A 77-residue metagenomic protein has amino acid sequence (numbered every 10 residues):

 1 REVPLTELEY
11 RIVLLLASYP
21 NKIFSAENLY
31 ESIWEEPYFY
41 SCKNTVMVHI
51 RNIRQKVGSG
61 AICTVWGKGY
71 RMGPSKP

Functional and structural regions predicted by a protein language model:
R1-E7, R11-V48, N52-Q55, G60: Positively charged, aromatic-enriched patches within helix-turn-helix-type DNA-binding elements, predominantly
R1-Y10, V65, M72-P77: A structural micro-motif at secondary-structure boundaries
Y30-S32, G69-M72: Active-site donor/metal-binding and catalytic loop motifs of nucleotide-sugar-dependent glycosylation enzymes
S59-K68: Short, Lys/Arg-enriched C-terminal cap helix and immediately downstream tail that follows
